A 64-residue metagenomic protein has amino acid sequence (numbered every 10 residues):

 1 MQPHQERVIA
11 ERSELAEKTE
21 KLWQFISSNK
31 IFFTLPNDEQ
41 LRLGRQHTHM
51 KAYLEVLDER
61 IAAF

Functional and structural regions predicted by a protein language model:
M1-F64: Extended, charge-rich alpha-helical interface modules
